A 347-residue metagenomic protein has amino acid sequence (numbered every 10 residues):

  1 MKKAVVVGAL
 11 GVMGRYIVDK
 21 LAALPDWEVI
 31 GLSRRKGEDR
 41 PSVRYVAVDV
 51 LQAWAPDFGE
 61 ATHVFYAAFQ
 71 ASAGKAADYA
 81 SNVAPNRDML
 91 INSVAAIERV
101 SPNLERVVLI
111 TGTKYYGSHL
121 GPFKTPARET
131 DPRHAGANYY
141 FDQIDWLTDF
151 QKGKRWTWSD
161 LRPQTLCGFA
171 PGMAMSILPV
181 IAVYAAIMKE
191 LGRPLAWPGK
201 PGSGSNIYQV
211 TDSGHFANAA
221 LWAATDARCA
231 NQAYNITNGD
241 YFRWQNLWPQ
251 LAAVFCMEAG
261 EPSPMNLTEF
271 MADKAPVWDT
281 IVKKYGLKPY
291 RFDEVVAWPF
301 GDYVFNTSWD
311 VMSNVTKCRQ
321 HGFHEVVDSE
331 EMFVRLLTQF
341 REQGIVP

Functional and structural regions predicted by a protein language model:
K2-L24: N-terminal Rossmann NAD(P)H-binding glycine-rich loop of SDR-like oxidoreductase domains
G8, A68, V108-T111, R162-Q164 (+1 more regions): Active-site beta-alpha turn of Rossmann-fold NAD(P)-dependent dehydrogenases/reductases
G31-K36: N-terminal Rossmann-fold cofactor-binding loop
G37-N92: NAD(P)H-binding glycine-rich loop region in Rossmannoid oxidoreductase-like domains and their noncatalytic homologs
S81-A84, D88-Y139: Conserved Rossmann-fold NAD(P)-dependent oxidoreductase catalytic core, especially the SDR/UDP-sugar
W146-M175: Conserved beta-loop-beta element that borders a ligand/cofactor-binding pocket
S176-V180, G199-A224, N231-Q232: Substrate-positioning beta->alpha
F216-G301, N306, N314-T316, Q320 (+1 more regions): Mid/C-terminal beta-alpha module of Rossmann-like enzyme folds, strongest in SDR-family dehydrogenases/epimerases
